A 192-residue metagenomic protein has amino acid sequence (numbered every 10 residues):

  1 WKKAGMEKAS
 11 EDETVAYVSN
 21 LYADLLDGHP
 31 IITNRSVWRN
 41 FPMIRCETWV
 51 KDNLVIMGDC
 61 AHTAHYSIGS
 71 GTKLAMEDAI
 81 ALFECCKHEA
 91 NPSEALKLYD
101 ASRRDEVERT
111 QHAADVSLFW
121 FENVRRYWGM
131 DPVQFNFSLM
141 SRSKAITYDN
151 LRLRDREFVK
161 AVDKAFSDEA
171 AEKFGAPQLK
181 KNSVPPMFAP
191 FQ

Functional and structural regions predicted by a protein language model:
W1-N40, E89: Conserved FAD/dinucleotide-binding core of flavoprotein oxidoreductases
G5, E11, L21, V37-R39 (+9 more regions): Broad hydrophobic/π-residue packing in well-ordered secondary structure
S10-T14, V18, Y22, T33 (+6 more regions): Alpha-helical structural motif
E11-A16, L74-E77, S117-W120, W128-M130: Short, low-complexity, polar/charged sequence segments that are solvent-exposed and flexible
V18, P42-V50, K180-Q192: Well-ordered, non-transmembrane segments within structured domains
V37-V116, W120: Conserved mid-domain beta->alpha element of the FAD-binding
E84-Q192: C-terminal helical "tail/cap" subdomain of flavin- and related membrane-associated enzymes
